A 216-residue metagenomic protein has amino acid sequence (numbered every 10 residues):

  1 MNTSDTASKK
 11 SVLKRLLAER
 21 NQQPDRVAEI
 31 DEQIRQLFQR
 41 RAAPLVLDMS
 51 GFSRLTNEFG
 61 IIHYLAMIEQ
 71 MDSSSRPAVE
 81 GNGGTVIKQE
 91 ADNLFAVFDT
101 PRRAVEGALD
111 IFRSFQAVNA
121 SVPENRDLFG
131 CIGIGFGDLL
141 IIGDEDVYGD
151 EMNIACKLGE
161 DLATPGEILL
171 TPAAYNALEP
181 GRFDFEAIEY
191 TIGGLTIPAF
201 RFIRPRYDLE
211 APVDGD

Functional and structural regions predicted by a protein language model:
M1-N82: Juxtacatalytic helix/coil linker segments that couple regulatory or sensory modules to the catalytic cores
M1-Q33, P165, L170-D216: Intrinsically disordered, glycine/charged-rich C-terminal tails and inter-domain linkers that flank nucleotidyl cyclase
K9-L13, L17, A66-G83, F95-I132 (+2 more regions): Alpha-helical scaffold within the catalytic cores of cyclic-nucleotide enzymes
D48, D92, E145, N153 (+1 more regions): Acidic active-site catalytic centers that drive phospho-/nucleotidyl reactions and related ester hydrolyses
F52, A104, L139, A174-Y175: A generic structural signal for short hydrophobic patches within well-formed alpha-helices
L55, V97, G107, I142 (+1 more regions): Residues that scaffold the ATP/ADP-binding catalytic core of kinase and kinase-like folds
V86-K88: A short pre-motif secondary-structure segment
G143-D146, G166-I168: Catalytic cores and conserved motifs of cyclic dinucleotide signaling enzymes
